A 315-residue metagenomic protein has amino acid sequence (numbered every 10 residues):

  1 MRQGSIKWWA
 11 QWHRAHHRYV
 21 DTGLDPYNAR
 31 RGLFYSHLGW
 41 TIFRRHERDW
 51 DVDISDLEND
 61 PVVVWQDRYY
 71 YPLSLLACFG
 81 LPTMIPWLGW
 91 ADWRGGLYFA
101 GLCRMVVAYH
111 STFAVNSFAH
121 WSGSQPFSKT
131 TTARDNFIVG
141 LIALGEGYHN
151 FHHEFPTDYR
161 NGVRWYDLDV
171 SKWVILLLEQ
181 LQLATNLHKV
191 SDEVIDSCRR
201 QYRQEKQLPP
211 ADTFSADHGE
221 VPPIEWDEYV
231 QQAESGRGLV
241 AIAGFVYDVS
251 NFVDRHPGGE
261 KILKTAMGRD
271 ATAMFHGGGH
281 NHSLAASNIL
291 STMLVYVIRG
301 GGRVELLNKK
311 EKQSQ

Functional and structural regions predicted by a protein language model:
M1, D135-G147, K206-A211: Cytosolic juxtamembrane regulatory segments of multi-pass membrane proteins
M1-F113, D158-L239, F275-Q315: Non-catalytic, topology-defining segments of multipass membrane proteins
K7-G23, V115-K129, G140-Y159: Histidine-centered catalytic micro-motifs
P61-Y70, W121-R134: Interhelical loop and helix-boundary elements at the membrane-water interface of polytopic inner-membrane proteins
K129-T132, I138-V139, W165: Short Gly/Pro-enriched turn/cap motifs at secondary-structure boundaries
V139-G140, V240-I242: Conserved, well-structured core segments
W226, G238-L239, F245, V249-R255 (+1 more regions): Non-catalytic interaction/regulatory modules that flank or connect domains
